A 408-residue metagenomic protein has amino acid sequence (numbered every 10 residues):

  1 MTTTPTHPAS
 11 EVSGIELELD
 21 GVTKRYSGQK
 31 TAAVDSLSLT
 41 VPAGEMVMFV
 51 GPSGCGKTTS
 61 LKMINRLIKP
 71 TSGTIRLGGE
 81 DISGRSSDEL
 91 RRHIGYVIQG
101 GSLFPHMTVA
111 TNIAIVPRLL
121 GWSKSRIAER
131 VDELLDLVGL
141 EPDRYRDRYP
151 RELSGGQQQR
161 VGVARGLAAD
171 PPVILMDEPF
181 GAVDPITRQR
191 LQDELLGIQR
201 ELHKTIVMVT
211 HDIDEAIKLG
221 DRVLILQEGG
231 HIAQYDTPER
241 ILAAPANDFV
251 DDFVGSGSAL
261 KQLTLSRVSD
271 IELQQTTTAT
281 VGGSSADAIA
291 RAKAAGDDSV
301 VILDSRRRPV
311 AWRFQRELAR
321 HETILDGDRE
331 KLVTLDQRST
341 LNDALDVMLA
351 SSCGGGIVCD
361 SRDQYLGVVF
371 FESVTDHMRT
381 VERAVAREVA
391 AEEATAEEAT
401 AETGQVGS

Functional and structural regions predicted by a protein language model:
V50-P52: The feature captures the beta-strand-to-loop junction immediately N-terminal to the Walker
N65: Helix-to-loop junction immediately C-terminal to a conserved catalytic motif
D81-G95, L119: ABC ATPase NBD coupling module
M107-A114: Short coil-to-helix segment of the ABC ATPase nucleotide-binding domain corresponding to the Q-loop/switch region
S125-R144: Conserved ABC ATPase "signature" region
Y149-L153, Q157: Conserved ABC ATPase signature
T277-R306, V333-R387, E392-E393, E402-S408: The conserved cystathionine-beta-synthase
